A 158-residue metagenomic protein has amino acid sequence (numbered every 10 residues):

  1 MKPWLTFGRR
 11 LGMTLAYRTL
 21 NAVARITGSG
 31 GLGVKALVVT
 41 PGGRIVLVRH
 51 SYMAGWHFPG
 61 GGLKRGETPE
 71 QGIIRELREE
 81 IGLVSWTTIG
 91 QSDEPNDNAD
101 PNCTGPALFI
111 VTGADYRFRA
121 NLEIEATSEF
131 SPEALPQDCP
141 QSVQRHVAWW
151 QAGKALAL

Functional and structural regions predicted by a protein language model:
M1-K35: Acidic, metal-coordinating catalytic segment for phosphate/diphosphate chemistry, firing primarily on the Nudix
L32-V34, G43, T104-A107, E125: Change "...and in nucleic-acid phosphodiester-cleaving endonucleases..." to "...and in nucleic-acid processing enzymes
V38-V39, L47, V111, E129: Conserved hydrophobic "DFG−1" position in protein kinase catalytic cores
T40-E79: Conserved Nudix-box catalytic region and its N-terminal flanking loop in Nudix hydrolases and closely related
A54-G55, A120-L158: Nudix hydrolase/Nudix homology domain
G82-L83, E129: Glycine-centered C-terminal helix-capping/turn motifs at helix ends
V84-D93: A short coil-to-beta-strand element that immediately follows conserved catalytic motifs
E94-F118, S128, H146-W150: Active-site-adjacent beta-strand/loop module that shapes the phosphate/pyrophosphate-binding cleft
